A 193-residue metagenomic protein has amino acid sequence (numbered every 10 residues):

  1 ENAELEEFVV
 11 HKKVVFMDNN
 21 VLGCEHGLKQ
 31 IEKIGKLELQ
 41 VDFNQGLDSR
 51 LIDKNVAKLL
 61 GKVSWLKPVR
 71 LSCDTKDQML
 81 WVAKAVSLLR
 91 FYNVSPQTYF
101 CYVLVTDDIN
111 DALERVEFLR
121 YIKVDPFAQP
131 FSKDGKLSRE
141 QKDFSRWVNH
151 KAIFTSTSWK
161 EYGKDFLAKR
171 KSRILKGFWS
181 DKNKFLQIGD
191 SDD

Functional and structural regions predicted by a protein language model:
E1-A85, T98-T106, D125-Q129: Core AdoMet radical
Q30-E32, A57, V82-S87, R115-E117 (+2 more regions): Generic preference for flexible, low-structure residues
G35, R90, R120: Anion (oxyanion) recognition and catalysis
S87-N93: CE4/NodB-like, metal-dependent polysaccharide N-deacetylase domain that modifies extracellular/periplasmic N-acetylated
V94, L104-D193: Auxiliary Fe-S-binding modules of radical SAM enzymes
